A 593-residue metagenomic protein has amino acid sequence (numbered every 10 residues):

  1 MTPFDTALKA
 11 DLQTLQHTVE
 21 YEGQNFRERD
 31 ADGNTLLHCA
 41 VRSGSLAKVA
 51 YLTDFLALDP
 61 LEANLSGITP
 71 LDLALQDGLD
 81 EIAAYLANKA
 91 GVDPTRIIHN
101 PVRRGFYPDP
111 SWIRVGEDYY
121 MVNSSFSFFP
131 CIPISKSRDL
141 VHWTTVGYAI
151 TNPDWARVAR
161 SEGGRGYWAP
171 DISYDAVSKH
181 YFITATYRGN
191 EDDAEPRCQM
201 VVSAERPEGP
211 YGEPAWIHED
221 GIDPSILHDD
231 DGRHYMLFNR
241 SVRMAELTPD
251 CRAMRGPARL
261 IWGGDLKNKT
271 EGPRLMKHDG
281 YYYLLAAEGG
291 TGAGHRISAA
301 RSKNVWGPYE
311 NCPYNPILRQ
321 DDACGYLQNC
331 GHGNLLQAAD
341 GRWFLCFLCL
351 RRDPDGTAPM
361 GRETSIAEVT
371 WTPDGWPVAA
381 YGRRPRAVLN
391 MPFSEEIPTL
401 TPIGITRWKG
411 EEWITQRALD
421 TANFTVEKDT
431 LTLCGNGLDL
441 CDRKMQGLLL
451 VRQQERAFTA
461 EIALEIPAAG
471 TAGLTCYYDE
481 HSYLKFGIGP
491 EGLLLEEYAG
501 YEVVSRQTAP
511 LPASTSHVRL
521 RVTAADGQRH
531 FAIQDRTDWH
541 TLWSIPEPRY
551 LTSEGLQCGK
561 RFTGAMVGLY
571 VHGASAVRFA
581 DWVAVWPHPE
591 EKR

Functional and structural regions predicted by a protein language model:
D5-D11, C39-S45, L73-L79: Ankyrin repeat A-helix N-terminal signature
T14, A47-K48, E81-I82: Conserved ankyrin/ankyrin-like repeat signature
H17-Q24, A50-D59, Y85-G91: Ankyrin repeat domain, specifically the short helix-to-loop turn at the C-terminus of the second helix of each repeat
F26-R29, P60-A63: Ankyrin repeat boundary signal
N34-C39, S43, T186: Non-membrane alpha-helical segments in proteins
D93-R593: Carbohydrate-active catalytic/glycan-binding domains of CAZyme proteins, especially the secreted or lumenal ectodomains
